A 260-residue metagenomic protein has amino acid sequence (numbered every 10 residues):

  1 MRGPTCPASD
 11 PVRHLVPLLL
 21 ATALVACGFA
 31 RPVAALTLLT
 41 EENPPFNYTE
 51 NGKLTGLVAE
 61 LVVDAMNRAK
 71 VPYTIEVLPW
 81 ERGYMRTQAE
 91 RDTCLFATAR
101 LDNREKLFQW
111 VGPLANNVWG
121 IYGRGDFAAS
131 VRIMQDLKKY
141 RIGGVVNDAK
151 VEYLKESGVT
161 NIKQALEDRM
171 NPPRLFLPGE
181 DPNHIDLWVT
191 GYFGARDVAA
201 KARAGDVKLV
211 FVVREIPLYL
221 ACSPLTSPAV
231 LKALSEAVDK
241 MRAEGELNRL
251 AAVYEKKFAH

Functional and structural regions predicted by a protein language model:
P17-G28: Bacterial N-terminal signal peptides
A35-A99, K106, G144, E244 (+1 more regions): Extracytoplasmic small-molecule ligand-binding "clamshell" domains of the periplasmic binding protein/Venus flytrap
T40-E42, N117-G120, A200-D239, F258-H260: Periplasmic-binding protein-like
A59-R68, Q135, Y140-R141, D148 (+2 more regions): Extended ligand-binding regions for polar small-molecule ligands
V62-V71, G112-P113, M134-K138, N147-D168 (+4 more regions): Ligand-binding cleft/hinge of the Venus flytrap
V63, T74-D136, N147-K150, F211-V213: Acidic, polar ligand-binding/catalytic clefts
N67, V77, E81-T93, Q109 (+2 more regions): Short helices/loops that flank or line small-molecule/ion binding pockets
M85, A97-L107, Y153, H184-R214: A ligand-binding cleft/hinge motif common to bilobed small-molecule-binding domains
